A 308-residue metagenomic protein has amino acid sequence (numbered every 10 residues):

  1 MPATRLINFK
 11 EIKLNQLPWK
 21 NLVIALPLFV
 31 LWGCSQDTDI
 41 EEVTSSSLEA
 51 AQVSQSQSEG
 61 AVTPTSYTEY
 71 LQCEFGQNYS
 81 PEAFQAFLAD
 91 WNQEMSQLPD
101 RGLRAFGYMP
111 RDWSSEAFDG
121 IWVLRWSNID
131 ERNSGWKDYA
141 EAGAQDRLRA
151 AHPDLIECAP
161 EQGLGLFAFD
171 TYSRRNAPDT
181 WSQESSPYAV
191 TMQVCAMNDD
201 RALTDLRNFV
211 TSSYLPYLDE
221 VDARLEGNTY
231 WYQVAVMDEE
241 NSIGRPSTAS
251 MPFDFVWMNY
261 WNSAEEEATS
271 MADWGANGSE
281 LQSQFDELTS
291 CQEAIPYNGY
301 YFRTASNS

Functional and structural regions predicted by a protein language model:
T4-V23: Bacterial N-terminal signal peptides that target proteins for export
P18, S35-Q36: Glycine- and charge-rich intrinsically disordered segments
P27-L28, A151, Q284: Residue-level signal for mature regions of secreted extracellular proteins and peptides
V30-G33: C-terminal motif of bacterial Sec signal peptides marking the signal peptidase cleavage site
T38-D146, D154-S308: Short S/T/G/P-rich N-terminal loop/turn motif that feeds into the first structured element of a domain
